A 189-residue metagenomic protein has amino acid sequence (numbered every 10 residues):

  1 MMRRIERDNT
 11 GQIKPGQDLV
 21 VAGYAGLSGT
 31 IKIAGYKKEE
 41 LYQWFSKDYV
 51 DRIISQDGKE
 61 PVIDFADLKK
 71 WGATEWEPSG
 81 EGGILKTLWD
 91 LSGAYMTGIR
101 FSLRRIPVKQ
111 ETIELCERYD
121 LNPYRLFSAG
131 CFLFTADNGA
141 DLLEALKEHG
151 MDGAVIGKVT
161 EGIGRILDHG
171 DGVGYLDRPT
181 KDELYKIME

Functional and structural regions predicted by a protein language model:
M1-Q12, K47-D67: Active-site glycine-rich loop that binds ribose-phosphate moieties when present
M1-T30, K158: Glycine-rich anion-binding loops of enzyme active sites
I31-R52: Short, compositionally biased
G35-E39, W89-M96, R118, E144-D152: Short, solvent-exposed amphipathic alpha-helical segments in soluble enzyme and RNA/protein-processing domains
I53-F127: Active-site-proximal betaalpha loop/short-helix elements that scaffold phosphoryl/nucleotidyl transfer chemistry
T135-D141: Helix N-cap motif at beta-to-alpha junctions
H149-E189: Acidic, Ser/Thr/Pro-rich beta/coil linker or hinge segments at domain junctions
